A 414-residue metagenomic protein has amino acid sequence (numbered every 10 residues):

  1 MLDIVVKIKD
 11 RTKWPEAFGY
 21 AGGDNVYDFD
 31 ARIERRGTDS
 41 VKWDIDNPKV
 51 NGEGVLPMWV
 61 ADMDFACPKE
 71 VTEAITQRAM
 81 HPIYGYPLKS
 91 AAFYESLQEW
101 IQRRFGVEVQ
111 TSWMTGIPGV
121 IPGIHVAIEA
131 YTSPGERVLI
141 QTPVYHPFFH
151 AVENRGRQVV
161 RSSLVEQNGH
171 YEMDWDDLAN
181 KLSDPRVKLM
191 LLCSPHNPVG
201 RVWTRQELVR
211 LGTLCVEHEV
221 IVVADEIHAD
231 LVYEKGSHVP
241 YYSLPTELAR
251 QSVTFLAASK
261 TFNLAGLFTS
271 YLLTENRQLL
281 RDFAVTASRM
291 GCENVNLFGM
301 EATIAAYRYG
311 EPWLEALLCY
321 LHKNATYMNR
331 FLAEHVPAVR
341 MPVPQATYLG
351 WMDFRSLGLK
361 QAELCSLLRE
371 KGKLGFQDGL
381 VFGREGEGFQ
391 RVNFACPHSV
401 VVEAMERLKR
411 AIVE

Functional and structural regions predicted by a protein language model:
A21-G119, V126, Y309, E414: N-terminal small-domain helix-loop-helix segment of the aminotransferase-like
E73, T246, R250-H322, N329-R330 (+1 more regions): Conserved core segment of the aminotransferase class I/II
Y84-T213, E217, D230-L231, H238-S243 (+1 more regions): Conserved core of the PLP fold type I
A179-N180, L248, G358-K360, L367-F376 (+1 more regions): PLP-dependent enzyme catalytic core of the Aspartate aminotransferase-like
I304, Y320-N329, M341-F354: Conserved glycine-rich beta-strand-loop-beta hairpin in the small C-terminal domain of fold type I
